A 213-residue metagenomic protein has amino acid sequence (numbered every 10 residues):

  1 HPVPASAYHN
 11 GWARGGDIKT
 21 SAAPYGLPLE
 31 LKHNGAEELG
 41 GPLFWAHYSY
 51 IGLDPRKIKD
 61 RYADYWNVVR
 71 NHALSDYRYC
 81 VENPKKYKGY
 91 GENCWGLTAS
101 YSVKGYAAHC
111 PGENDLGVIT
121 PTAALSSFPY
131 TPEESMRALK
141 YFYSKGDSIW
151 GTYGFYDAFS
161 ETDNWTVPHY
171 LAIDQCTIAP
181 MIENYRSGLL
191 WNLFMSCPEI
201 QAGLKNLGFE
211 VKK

Functional and structural regions predicted by a protein language model:
H1-K213: Ser/Thr/Asn(+Pro)-rich, low-complexity disordered segments
